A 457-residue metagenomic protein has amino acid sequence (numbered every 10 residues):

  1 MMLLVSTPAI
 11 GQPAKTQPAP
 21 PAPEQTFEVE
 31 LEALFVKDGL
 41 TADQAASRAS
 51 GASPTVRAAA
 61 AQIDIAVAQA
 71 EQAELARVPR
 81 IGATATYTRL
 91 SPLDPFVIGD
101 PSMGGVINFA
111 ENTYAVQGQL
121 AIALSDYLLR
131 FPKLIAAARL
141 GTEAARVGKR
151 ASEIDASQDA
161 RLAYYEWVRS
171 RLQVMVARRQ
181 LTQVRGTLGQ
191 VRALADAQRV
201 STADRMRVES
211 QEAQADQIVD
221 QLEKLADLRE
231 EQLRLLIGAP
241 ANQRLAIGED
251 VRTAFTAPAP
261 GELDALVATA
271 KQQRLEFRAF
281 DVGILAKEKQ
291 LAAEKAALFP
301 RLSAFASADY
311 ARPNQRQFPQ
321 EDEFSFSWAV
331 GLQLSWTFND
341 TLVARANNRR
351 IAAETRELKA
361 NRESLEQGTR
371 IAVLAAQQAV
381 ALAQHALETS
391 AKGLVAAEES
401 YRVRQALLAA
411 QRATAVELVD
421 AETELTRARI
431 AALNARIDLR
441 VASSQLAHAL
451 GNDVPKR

Functional and structural regions predicted by a protein language model:
G11-T86, P92, L124-S125, R139 (+6 more regions): Bacterial Sec-pathway N-terminal export signals of envelope proteins
F27-D38, T84-A121, D250-P260, A292 (+3 more regions): Small/polar, glycine/serine/threonine/aspartate-rich low-complexity segments that form flexible
A46, A115-Q119, Y164, V267 (+2 more regions): Membrane-embedded beta-strand positions in outer-membrane beta-barrel channels/transporters
S47-R57, D64-R80, A110, Q119-A136 (+7 more regions): A glycine-/polar-enriched beta->alpha junction
A58-A73, S152, A156-M175, G186 (+5 more regions): Amphipathic alpha-helical coiled-coil segments
I135, R139, T202-Q211, A415-T423: Short, charged, amphipathic alpha-helical segments
S152-T269, A379, A383, V403 (+3 more regions): Periplasmic alpha-helical coiled-coil/stalk elements that build and connect Gram-negative outer-membrane
